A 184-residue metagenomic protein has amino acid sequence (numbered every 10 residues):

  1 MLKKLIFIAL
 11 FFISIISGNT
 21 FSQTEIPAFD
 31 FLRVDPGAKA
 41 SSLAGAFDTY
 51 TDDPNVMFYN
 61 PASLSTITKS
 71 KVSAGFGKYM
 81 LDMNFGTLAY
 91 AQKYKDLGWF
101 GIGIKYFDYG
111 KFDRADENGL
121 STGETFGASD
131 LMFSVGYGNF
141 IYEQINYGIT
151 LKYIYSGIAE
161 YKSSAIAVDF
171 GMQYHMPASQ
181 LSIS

Functional and structural regions predicted by a protein language model:
M1-F7: Bacterial N-terminal signal peptides that target proteins for export
F7-A9, A28-F29: Short helix-onset patch at the extreme N-terminus, typifying the N->h transition of secretory signal peptides
I8-S17: Bacterial N-terminal signal peptides
F21-S184: Subset of outer-membrane beta-barrel
